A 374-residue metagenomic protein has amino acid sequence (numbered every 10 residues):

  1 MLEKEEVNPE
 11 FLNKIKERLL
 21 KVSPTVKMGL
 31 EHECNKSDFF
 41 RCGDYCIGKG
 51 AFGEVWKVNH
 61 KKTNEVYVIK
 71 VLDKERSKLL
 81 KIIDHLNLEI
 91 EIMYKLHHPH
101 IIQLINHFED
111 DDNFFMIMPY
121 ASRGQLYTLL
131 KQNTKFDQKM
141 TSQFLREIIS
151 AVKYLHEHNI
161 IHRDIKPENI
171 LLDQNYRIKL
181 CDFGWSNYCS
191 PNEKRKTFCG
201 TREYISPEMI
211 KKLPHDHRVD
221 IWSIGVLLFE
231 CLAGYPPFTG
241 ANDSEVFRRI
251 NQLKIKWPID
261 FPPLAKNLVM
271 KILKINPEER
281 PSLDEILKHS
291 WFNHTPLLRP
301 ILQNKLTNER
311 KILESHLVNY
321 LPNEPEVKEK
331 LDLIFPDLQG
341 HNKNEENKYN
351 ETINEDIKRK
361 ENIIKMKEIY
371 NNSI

Functional and structural regions predicted by a protein language model:
D44-A51, V55: Protein kinase glycine-rich loop
E54-E75: Glycine-rich ATP phosphate-binding loop
V71-L96: Conserved N-lobe beta3->alphaC-helix segment of eukaryotic protein kinase catalytic domains
H107: Activation-segment/catalytic-loop signature of the eukaryotic protein kinase fold
D112-Q125, L129: Conserved short submotifs of the Hanks-type protein kinase catalytic core that shape the nucleotide-binding pocket
F144-L145: Activation segment signature within eukaryotic-like protein kinase domains
D284, K288-Y370: C-terminal regulatory tails of eukaryotic serine/threonine kinases
